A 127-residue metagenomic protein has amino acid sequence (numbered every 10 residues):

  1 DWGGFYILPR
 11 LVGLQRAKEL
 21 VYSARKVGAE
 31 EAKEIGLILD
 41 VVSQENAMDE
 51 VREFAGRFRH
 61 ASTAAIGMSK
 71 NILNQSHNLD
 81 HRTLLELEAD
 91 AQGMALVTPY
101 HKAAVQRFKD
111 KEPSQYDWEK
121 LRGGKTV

Functional and structural regions predicted by a protein language model:
D1-V21, E34-I35, E50-F54: CoA-thioester-processing core
F5, L14-A17, A65-S69, A89 (+1 more regions): A general structural signal for well-ordered alpha-helical segments in protein cores
L8, A32, S69, F108: Terminal peptide-recognition signature
A24, D110-K111: Short loop/turn hinge sites at secondary-structure boundaries
A24-E31: Acidic, divalent-metal-coordinating active-site segment for phosphoryl/phosphodiester hydrolysis, typified by short
A29, I38-E86, G93-P99, Y116-V127: C-terminal long alpha-helix characteristic of the crotonase
